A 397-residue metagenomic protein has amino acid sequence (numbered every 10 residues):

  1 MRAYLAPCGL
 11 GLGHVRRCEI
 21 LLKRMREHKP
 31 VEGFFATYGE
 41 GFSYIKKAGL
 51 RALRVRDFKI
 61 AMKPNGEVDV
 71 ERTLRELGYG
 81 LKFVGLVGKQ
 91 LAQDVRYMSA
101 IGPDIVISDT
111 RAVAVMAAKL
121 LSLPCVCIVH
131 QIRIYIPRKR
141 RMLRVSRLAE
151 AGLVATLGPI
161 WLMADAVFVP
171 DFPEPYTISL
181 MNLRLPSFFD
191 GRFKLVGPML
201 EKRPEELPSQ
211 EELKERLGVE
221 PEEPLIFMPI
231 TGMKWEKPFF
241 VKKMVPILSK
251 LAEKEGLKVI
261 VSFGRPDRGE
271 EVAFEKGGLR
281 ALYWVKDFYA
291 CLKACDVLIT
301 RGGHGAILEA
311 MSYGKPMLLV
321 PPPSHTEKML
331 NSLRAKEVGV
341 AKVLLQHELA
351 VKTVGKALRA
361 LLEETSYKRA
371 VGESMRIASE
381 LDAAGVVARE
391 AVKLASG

Functional and structural regions predicted by a protein language model:
P7-E19, K234-F239: A short, glycine/small-residue-rich beta-strand->loop->alpha-helix junction that serves as a flexible
G9, E27, V31-G85, P229-G232: Conserved nucleotide-sugar phosphate-binding/catalytic loop shared by glycosyltransferases and other
L22-E27, E201-A294: Donor-nucleotide binding loops and adjacent catalytic segments primarily of GT-B fold Leloir glycosyltransferases
V70-I105, A112-V113: Conserved nucleotide-sugar donor-binding subdomain of glycosyltransferases
I105-D109, Y135, D287-L330: A donor-sugar binding/catalytic signature common to diverse glycosyltransferases and related nucleotide-sugar
V145-W235, G264-D267: A nucleotide-sugar donor-handling region in carbohydrate enzymes
K342, H347, K352-S374, G397: Conserved donor-nucleotide binding/catalytic region of nucleotide-linked donor-dependent transferases
E380-G397: C-terminal alpha-helical cap of glycosyltransferases
